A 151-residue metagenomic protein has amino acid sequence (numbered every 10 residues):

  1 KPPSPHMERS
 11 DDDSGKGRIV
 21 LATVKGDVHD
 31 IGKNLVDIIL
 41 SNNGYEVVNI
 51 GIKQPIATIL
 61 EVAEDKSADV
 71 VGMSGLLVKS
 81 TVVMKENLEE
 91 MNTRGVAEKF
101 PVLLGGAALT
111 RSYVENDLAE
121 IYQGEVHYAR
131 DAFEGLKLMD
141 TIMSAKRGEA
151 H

Functional and structural regions predicted by a protein language model:
K1-T58: Non-catalytic terminal/interface segments that mediate subunit docking, oligomerization, and allosteric communication
D11-D13, D27-D30, D37, D65 (+4 more regions): Acidic-enriched, low-complexity/disordered segments with a strong bias for Aspartate over Glutamate
K33-N43, V48-A119: Cofactor-cradling patches in redox/metallo enzymes
E120-G124: Short, structured coil segments at secondary-structure junctions
E125-D131: Short acidic-hydrophobic, aromatic-tinged amphipathic segments that line or gate anion-handling sites
F133-H151: Active-site loops and adjacent core secondary-structure elements that bind or stabilize anionic groups
